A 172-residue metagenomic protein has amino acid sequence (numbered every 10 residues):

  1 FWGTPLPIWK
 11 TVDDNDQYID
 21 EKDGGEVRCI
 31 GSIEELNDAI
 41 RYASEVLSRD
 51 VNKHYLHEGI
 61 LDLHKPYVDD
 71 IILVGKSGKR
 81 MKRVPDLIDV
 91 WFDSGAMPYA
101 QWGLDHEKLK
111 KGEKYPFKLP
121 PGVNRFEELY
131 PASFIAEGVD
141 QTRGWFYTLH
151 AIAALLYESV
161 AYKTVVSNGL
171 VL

Functional and structural regions predicted by a protein language model:
F1-L172: Structured secondary-structure scaffolds
